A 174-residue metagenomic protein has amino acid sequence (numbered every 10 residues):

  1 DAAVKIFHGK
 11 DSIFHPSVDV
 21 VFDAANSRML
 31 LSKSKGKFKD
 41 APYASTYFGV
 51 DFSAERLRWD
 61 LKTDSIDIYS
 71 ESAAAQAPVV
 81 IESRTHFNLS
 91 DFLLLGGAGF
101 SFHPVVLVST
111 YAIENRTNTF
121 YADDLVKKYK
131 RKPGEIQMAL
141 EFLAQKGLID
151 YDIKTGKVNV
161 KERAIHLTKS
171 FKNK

Functional and structural regions predicted by a protein language model:
D1-K174: Structural signature for solvent-exposed beta-strand/loop edge elements and short helix-capping sites, enriched
